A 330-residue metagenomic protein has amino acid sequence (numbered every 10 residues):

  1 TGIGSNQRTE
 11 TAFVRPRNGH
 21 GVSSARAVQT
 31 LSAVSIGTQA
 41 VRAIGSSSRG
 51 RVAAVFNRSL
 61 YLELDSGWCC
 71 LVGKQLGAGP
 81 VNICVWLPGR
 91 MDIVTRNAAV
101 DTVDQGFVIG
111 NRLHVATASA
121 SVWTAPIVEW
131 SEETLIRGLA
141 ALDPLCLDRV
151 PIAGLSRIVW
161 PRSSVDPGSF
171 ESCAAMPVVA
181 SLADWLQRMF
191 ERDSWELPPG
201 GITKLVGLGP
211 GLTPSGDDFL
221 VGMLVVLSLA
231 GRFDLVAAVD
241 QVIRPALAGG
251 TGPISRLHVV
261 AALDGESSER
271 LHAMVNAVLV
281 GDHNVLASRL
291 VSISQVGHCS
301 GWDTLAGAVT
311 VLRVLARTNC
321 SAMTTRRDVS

Functional and structural regions predicted by a protein language model:
G2-G4, G19: Residue-identity detector for glycine
F13-F190, W195, P199-G200, L205-G207 (+6 more regions): Phosphate/adenylate-binding glycine loop and adjacent helical scaffold
F170, A174-S330: An internal, amphipathic alpha-helical element
